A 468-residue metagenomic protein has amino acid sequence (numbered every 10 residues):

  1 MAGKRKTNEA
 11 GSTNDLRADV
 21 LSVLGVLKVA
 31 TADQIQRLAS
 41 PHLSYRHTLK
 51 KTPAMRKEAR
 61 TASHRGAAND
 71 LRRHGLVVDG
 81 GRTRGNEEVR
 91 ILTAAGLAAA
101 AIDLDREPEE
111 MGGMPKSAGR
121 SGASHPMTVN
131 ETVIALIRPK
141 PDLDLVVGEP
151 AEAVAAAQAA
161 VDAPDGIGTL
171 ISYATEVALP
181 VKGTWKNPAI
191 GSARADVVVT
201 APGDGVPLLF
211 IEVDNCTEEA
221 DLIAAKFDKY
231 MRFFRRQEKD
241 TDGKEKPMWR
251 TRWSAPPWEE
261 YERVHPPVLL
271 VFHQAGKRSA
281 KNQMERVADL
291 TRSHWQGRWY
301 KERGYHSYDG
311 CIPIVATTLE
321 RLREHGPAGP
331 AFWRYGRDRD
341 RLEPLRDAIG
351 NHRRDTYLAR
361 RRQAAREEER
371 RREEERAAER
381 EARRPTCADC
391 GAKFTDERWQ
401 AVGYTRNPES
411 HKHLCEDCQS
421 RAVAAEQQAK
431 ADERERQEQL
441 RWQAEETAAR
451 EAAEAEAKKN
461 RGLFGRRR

Functional and structural regions predicted by a protein language model:
M1-P126, R353-R376, T405-S410, E433-Q437 (+2 more regions): Nuclease-adjacent, charged terminal/linker segments that flank catalytic cores
T31, E107-P115, D204-E212, V264-P266: Glycine-rich, often proline-containing surface loops adjacent to acidic residues and nearby aromatics that form
G80, R120-G122, I134-I137, P141-L209 (+1 more regions): Active-site metal-binding core of divalent-cation-utilizing nuclease and nuclease-like domains
L143-G166, R236-R263: Short mixed-charge
T217, D221-A225, K239-G391, A422-R468: Non-catalytic C-terminal interaction segments of nucleic acid-processing enzymes
F227-R235: Catalytic core segments in nucleotide and nucleic-acid processing enzymes
E381-E409: Short recognition patches in nucleic-acid-associated and regulatory proteins
G403-R421: Cysteine-rich micro-motifs
